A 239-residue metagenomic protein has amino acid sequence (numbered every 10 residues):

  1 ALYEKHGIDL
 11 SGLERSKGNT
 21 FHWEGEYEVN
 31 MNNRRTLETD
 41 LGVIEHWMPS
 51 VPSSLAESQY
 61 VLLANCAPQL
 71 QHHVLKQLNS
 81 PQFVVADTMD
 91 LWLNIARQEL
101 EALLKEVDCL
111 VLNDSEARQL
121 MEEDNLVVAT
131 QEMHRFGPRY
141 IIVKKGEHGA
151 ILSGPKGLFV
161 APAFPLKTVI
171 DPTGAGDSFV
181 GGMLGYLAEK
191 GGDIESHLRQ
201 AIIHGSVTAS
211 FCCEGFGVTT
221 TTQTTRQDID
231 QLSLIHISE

Functional and structural regions predicted by a protein language model:
A1-L62, K76-S80, D230-L234, S238: Conserved N-terminal subdomain of the carbohydrate kinase-like
R15-K17, T88-W92, E116, F164-K167: Short, acidic/turn-prone active-site loops that include or flank metal/cofactor- and phosphate-binding residues
H22, Q69-H72, A96: Short, well-ordered alpha-helical microsegments
L41-H46, T88-N94: Short gly/ser/thr-rich secondary-structure transition/capping motifs
V51, L100, V169: Acidic, amphipathic alpha-helical patches
N65-L70, M89-L93: Short beta->alpha connector loops
S80-F83, D90-V160: Conserved phosphate/ATP/ADP-binding segment of small-molecule kinases
L126-L234, S238: Conserved phosphate-binding/catalytic region of the ribokinase-like
